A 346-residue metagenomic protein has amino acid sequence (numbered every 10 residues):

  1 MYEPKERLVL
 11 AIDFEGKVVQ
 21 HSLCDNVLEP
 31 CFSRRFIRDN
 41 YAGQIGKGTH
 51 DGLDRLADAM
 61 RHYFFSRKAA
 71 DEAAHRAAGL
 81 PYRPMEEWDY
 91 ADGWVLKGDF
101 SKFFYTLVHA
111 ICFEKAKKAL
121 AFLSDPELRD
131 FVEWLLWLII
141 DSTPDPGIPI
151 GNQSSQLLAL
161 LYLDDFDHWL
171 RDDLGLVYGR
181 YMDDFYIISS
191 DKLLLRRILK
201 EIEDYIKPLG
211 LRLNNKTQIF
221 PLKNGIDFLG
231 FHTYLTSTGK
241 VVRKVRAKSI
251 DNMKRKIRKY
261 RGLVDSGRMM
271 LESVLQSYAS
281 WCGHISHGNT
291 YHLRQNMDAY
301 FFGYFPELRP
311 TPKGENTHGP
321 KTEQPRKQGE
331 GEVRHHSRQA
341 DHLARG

Functional and structural regions predicted by a protein language model:
M1-H21, R35-G48, L138-L160: Short, conserved non-catalytic motifs in the polymerase core
I12-D13, K17, H21, M85 (+4 more regions): Right-hand nucleic-acid polymerase module
V19, F32, Y105-V108: Short helix/loop capping segments that flank catalytic or ligand/cofactor-binding pockets
L23-V27: Active/ligand-binding-proximal structured segments within catalytic/core domains that scaffold catalytic residues
L28-R35, H168, Y291-H292: Short helix-capping/linker segments at secondary-structure and domain boundaries
P30-D39, F64-A70: Short secondary-structure capping/junction motifs at helix and strand boundaries
A42-D51, Y186-S189, F220-G225: Beta-rich nucleic-acid/ligand-interaction surfaces
D54-M182, Y186-Y205, F220, S266-C282 (+1 more regions): Conserved polymerase palm-domain catalytic core
